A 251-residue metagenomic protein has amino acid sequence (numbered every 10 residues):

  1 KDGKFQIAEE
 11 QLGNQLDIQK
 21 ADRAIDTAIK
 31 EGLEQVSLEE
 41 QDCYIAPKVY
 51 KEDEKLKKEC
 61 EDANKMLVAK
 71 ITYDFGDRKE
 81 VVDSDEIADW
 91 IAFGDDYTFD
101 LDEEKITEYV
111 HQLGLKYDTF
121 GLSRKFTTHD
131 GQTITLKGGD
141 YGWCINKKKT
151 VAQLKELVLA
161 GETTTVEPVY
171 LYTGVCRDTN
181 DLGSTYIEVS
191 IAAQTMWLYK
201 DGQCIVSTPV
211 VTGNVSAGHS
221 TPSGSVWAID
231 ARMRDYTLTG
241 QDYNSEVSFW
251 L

Functional and structural regions predicted by a protein language model:
K1-S245, F249: Surface-exposed, secretory/extracytoplasmic low-complexity segments enriched in Ser/Thr/Asn/Gly/Pro
